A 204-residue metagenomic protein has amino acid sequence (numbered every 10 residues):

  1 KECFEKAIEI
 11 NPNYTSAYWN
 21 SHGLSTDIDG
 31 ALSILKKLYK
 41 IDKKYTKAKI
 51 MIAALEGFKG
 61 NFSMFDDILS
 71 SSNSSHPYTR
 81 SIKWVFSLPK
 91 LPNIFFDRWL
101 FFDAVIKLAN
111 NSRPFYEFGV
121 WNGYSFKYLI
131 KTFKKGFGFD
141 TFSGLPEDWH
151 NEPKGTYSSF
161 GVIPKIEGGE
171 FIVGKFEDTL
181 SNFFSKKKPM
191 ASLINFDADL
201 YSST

Functional and structural regions predicted by a protein language model:
Y14, K44-Y45: Residue-level recognition of tetratricopeptide repeat
N20-S21, M51: Canonical tetratricopeptide repeat
G57-S112: Class I SAM-dependent methyltransferase Rossmann-like catalytic core, especially the SAM/SAH-binding loop
K107, N111-T204: S-adenosylmethionine/decaboxylated-SAM
